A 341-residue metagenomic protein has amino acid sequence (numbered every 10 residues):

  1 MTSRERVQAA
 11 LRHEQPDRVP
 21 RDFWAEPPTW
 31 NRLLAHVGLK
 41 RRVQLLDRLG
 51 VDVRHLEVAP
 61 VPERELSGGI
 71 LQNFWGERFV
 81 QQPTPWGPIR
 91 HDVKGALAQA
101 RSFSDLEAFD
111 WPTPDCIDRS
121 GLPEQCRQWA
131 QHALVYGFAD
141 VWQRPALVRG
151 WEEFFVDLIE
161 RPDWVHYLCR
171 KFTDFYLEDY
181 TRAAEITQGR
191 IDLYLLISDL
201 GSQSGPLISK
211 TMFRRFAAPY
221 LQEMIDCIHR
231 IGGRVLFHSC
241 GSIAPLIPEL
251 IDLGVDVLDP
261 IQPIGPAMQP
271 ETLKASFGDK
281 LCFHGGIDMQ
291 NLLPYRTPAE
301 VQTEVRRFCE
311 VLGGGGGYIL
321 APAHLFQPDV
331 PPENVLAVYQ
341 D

Functional and structural regions predicted by a protein language model:
M1-K40, Q81, A108-D341: Active-site loop segments of alpha/beta catalytic cores
T2, G50, N73-G76, D199: Residue-level detector of functionally special positions within alpha-helical transmembrane segments of multi-pass
R21, R48-V51, R78-F79: Secondary-structure transition motif
W30-G68: Segments that shape or occlude catalytic/ligand-binding pockets
L39, V51, G69-I70, E77 (+4 more regions): Intrinsically disordered, low-complexity regions
Q44-V53, K94-D110, V141-E152: An N-terminal domain-start capping segment
E63-F109, Q131-H132: A contiguous, low-structure linker/loop signature
